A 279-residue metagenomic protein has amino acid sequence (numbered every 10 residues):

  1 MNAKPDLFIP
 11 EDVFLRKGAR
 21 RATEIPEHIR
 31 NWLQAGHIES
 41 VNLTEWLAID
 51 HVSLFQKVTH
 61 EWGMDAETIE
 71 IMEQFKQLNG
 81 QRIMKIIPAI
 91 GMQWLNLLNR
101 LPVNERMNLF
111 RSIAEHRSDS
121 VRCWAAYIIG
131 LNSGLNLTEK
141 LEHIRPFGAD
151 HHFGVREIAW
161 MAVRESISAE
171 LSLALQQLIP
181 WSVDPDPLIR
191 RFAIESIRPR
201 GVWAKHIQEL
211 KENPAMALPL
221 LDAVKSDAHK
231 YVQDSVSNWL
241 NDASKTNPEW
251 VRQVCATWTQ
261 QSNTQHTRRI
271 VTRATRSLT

Functional and structural regions predicted by a protein language model:
M1-T279: Surface-facing alpha-helical segments and adjacent helix-coil boundary elements at the starts of domains
